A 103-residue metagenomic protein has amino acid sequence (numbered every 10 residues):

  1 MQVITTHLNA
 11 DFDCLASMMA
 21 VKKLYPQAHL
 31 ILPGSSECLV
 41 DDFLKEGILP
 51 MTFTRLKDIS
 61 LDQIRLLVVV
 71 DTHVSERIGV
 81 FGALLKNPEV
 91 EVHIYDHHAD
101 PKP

Functional and structural regions predicted by a protein language model:
M1-P103: Replace "Mg2+/Mn2+-dependent" with "divalent metal-dependent
